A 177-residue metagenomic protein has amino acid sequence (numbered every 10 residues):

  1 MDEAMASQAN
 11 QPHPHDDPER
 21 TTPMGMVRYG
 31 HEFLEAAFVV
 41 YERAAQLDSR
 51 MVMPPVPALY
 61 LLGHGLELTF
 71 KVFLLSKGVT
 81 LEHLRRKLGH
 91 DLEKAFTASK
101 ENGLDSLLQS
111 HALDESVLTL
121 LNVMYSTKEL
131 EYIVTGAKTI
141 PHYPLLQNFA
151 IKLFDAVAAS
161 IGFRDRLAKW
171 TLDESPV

Functional and structural regions predicted by a protein language model:
D2-L34, F38, G78-V177: Long, charged low-complexity segments
D16, R20-P23, V27, M51-G63: Short, charged/polar micro-motifs that form catalytic or ligand-binding hotspots
H31, P55-L75: Short, hydrophobic, well-ordered secondary-structure elements
A37, A44-A45, F73, K77: Short coil/turn linking the two alpha-helices of tandem helical-hairpin repeats
V39-P54: Helix-loop segments that flank and shape redox-cofactor active sites
E42, F70, T135: Residue-level marker of positions within ordered structural domains that often coincide with functionally constrained
